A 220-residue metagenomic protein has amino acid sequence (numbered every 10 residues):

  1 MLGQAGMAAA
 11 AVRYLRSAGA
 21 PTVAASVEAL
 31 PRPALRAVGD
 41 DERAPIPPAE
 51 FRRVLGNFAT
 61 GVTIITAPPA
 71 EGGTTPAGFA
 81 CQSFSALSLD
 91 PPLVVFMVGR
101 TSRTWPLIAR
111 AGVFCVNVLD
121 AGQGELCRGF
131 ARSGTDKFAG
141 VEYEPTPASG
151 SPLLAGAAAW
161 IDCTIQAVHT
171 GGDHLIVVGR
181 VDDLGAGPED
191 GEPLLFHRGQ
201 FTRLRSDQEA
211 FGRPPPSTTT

Functional and structural regions predicted by a protein language model:
M1-T220: Basic, polyanion-binding surface patches
